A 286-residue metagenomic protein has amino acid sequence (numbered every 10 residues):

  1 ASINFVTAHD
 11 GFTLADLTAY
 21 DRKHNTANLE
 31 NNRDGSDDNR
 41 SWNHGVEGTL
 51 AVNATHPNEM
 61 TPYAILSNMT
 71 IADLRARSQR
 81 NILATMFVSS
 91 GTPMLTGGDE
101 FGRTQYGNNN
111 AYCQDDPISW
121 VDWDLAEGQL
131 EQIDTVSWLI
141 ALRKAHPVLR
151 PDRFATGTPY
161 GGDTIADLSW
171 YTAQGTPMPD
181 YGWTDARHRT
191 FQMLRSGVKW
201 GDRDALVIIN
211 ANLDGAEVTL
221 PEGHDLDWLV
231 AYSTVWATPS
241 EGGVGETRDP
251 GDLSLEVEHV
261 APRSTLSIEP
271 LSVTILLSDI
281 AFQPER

Functional and structural regions predicted by a protein language model:
A1-M69: Alpha-amylase-like alpha-glycosidases and glucanotransferases acting on alpha-linked glucans and related
T55, E59-A76, T85-L95, D99-R286: Carbohydrate-interacting/catalytic domains
